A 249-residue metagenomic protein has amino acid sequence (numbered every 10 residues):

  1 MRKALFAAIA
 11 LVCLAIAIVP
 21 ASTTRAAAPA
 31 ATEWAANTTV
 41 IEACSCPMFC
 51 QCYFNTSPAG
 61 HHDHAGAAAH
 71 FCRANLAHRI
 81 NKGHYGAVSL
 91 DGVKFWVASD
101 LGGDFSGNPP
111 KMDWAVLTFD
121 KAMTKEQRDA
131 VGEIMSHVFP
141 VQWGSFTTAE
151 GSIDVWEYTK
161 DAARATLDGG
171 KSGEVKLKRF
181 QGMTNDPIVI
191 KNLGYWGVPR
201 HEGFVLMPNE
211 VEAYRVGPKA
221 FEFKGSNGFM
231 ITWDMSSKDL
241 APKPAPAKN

Functional and structural regions predicted by a protein language model:
M1-A4: Positively charged n-region of N-terminal signal peptides that target proteins for export
A7-V19: Bacterial N-terminal signal peptides
I18-A30: Sec/Tat signal peptide C-region and signal peptidase I cleavage site
A28-H84: N-terminal segment immediately downstream of the Sec signal-peptide cleavage site in secreted/extracellular proteins
F54-T56, V88, Q127: Short acidic, gly/pro-rich beta-turn/loop elements at beta-sheet edges and active-site/ligand-binding grooves
P58, A98-G102, S152-E157: Short amphipathic beta-strand and strand-loop transition segments with alternating hydrophobic
K82-A122: Mid-chain, structured segments of secreted extracytoplasmic proteins
N108-K243, K248: Mature, soluble, non-transmembrane domains
